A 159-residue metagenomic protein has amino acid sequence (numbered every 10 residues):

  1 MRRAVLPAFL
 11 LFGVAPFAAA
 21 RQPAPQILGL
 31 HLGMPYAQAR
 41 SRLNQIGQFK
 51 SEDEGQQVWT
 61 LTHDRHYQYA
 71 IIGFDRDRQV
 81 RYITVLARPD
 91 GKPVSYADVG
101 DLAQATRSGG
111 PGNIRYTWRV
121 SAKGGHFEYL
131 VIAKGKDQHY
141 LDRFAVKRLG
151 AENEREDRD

Functional and structural regions predicted by a protein language model:
M1-L6: Bacterial N-terminal signal peptides that target proteins for export
G13-A15: N-terminal signal peptide c-region/cleavage motif recognized by signal peptidases
A20-V58, T62, Y82-D159: Non-cytosolic coordination micro-motifs
P25, R65-Y69, R78-V80: Extracytoplasmic
E52, F74-R76: Generic beta-strand structural signal
V58-W59, Y67-I71: Short secondary-structure capping micro-motifs at structural edges
Y69-F74, Y129-V131: Hydrophobic/aromatic beta-strand elements that line small-molecule binding cavities or substrate pockets in beta-rich
